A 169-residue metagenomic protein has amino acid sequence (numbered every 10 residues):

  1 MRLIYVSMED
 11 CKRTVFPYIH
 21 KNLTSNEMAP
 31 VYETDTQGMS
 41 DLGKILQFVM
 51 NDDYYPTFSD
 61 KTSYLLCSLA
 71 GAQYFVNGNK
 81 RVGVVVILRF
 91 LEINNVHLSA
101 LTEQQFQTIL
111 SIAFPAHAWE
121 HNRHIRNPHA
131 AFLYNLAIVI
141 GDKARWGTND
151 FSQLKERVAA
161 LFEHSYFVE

Functional and structural regions predicted by a protein language model:
M1-E169: FIC/Doc superfamily catalytic core
